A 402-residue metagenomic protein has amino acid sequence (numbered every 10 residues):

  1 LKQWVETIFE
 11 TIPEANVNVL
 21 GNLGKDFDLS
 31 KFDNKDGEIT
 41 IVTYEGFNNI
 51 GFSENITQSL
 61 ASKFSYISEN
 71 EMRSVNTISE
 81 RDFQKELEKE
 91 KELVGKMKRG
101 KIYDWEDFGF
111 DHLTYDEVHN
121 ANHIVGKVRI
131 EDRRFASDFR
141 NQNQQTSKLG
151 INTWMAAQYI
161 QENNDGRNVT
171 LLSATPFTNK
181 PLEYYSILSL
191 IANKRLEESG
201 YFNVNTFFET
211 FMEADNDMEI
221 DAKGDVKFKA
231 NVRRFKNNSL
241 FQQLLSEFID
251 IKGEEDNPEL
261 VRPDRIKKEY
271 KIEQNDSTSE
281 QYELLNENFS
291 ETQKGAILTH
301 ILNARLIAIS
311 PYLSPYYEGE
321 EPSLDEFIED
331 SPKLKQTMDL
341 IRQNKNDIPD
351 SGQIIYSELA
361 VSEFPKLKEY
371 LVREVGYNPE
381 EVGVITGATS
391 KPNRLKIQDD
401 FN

Functional and structural regions predicted by a protein language model:
L1-E10, G46-N49, P176-L182, L359-F364: Conserved Walker A/P-loop ATP-binding site and its immediately adjacent core in helicase/helicase-like ATPase domains
K2-G24, I191-R195, E374-V375: Conserved helix-turn-beta segment of the N-terminal RecA-like "Helicase ATP-binding" lobe in SF1/SF2 helicases
V19-N22, T40-E45, L171, K271 (+3 more regions): Short beta-strand segments
F32-E54, E88, E92-K96, G100-H112 (+4 more regions): Inter-lobe coupling linker of SF2 helicases/translocases
S59-A156: SF2 helicase catalytic motif II
D330-K333: N-terminal pre-P-loop "Q-motif" helix
E358-T386: Conserved helicase motor "Helicase C" RecA-like lobe of SF1/SF2 P-loop NTPases
P379-N402: Conserved helicase ATPase core of P-loop NTP-dependent helicases/translocases
